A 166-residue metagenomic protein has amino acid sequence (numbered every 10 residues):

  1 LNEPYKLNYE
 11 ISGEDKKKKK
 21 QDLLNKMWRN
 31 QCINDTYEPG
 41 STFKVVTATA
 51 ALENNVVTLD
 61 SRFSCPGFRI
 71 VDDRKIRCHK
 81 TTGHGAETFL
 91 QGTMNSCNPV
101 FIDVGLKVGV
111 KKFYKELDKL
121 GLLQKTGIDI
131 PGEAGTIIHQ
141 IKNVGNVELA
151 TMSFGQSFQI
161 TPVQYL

Functional and structural regions predicted by a protein language model:
L1-S41, V46-L166: Beta-lactam-recognizing serine transpeptidase/beta-lactamase-like catalytic domain environment
